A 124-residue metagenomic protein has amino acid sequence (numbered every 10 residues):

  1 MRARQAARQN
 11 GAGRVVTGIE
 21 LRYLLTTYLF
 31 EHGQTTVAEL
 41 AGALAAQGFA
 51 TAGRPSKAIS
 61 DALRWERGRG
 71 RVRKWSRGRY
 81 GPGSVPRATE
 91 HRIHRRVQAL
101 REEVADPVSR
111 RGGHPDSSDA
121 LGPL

Functional and structural regions predicted by a protein language model:
M1-Y28, A50-D61, W65-L124: Phospho-regulated, low-complexity intrinsically disordered regions of nuclear gene-regulatory and chromatin-associated
T35-L44: Short acidic, hydrophobic short linear motifs in intrinsically disordered regions
